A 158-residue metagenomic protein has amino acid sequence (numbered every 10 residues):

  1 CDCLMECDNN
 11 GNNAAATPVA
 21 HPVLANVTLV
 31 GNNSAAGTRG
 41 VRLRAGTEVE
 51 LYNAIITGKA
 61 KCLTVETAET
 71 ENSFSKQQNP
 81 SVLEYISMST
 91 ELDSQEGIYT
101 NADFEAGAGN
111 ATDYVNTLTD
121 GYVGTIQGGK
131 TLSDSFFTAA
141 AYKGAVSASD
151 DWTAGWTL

Functional and structural regions predicted by a protein language model:
C1-L158: Extracellular beta-rich repeat passengers
